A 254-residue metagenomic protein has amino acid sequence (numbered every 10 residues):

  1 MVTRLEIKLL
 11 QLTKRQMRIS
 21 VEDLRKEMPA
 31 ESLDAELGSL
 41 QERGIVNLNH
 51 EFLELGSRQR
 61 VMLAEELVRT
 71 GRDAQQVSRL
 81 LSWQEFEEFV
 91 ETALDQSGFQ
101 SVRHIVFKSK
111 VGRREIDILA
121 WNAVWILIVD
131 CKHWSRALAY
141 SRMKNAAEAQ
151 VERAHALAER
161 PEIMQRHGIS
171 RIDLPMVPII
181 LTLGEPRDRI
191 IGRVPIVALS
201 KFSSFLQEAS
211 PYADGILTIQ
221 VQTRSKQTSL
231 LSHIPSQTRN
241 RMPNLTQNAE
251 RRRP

Functional and structural regions predicted by a protein language model:
M1-I116, A120-P254: Intrinsically disordered, low-complexity Ser/Thr/Pro/Gly-rich regulatory segments
